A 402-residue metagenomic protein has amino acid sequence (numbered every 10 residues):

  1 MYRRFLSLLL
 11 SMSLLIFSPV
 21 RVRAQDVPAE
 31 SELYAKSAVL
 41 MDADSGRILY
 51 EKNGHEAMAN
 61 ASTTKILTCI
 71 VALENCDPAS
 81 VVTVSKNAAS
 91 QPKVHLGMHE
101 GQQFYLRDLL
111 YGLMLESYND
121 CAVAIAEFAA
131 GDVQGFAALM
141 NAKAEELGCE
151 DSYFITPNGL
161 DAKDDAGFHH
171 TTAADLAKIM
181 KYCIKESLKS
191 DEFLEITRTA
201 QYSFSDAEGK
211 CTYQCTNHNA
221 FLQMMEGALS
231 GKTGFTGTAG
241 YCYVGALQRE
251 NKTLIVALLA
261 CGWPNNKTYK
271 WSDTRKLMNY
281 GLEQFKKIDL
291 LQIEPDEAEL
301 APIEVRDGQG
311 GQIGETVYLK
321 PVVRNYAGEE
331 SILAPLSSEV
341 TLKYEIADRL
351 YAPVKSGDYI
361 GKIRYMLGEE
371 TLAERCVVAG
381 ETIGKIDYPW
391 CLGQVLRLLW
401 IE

Functional and structural regions predicted by a protein language model:
Y2, V22-D191: Active-site-adjacent loops and short helices of periplasmic peptidoglycan-processing enzymes
R3-S11: Sec-dependent signal peptide recognition, specifically the positively charged N-region followed immediately by
R4-F5, V22-A24, D307, N325: Positively charged, low-complexity intrinsically disordered regions
L10, V22-A24, M140, N217 (+1 more regions): Generic structural signal for hydrophobic residues
L15, A29-S31, L247, P353-V354: Sterically constrained small-residue positions within well-ordered secondary structures of folded domains
L15-R23: C-terminal segment of classical bacterial N-terminal signal peptides
G167-E402: Domain-terminus/edge residues, biased toward the C-terminal soluble/receptor-binding domains of extracytoplasmic
